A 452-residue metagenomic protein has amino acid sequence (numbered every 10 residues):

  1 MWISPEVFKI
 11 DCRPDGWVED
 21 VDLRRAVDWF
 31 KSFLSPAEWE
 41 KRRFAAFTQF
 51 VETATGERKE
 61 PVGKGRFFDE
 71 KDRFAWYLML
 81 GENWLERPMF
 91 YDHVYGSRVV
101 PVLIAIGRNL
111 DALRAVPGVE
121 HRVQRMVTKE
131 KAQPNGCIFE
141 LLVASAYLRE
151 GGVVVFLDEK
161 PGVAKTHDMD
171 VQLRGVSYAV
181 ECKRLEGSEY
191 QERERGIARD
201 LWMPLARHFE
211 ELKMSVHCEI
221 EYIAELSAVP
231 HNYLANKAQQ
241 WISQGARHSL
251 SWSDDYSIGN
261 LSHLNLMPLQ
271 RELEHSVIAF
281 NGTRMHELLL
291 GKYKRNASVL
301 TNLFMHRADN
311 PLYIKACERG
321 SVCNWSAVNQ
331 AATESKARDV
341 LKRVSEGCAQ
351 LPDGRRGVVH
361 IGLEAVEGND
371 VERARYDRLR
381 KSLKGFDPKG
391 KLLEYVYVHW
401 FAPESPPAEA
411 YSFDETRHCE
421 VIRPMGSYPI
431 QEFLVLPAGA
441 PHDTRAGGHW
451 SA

Functional and structural regions predicted by a protein language model:
M1-R149, R184-A452: Charged, structured surface patches that assemble and position nucleic-acid processing machinery
A144-V153, L173-S177: Secondary-structure boundary elements
E150-V163: Short, well-structured beta-strand/strand-turn elements
E159, D168-D170, C348-A349: Short, flexible, glycine/charge-rich loop motifs used to bind or transfer phosphoryl groups or to couple energy/partner
V163-E181: Short acidic loop-to-beta-strand element that houses the catalytic metal-binding Asp/Glu of nuclease active sites
